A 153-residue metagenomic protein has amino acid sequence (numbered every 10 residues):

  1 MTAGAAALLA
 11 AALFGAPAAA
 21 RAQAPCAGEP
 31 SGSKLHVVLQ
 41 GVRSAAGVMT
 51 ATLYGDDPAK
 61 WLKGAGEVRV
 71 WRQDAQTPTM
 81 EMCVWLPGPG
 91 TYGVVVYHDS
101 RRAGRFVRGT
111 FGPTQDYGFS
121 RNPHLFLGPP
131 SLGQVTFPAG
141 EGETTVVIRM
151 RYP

Functional and structural regions predicted by a protein language model:
G4-A16: Bacterial N-terminal signal peptides
Q23-A27, D116-Y152: Extracellular beta-sheet/turn segments enriched in Thr/Pro/Gly and aliphatic residues
L35-G41, A51, I148: A short, amphipathic beta-strand motif
T50-Y54, V95: Beta-strand signatures of extracellular beta-sandwich domains
R72-P78, P138-G140: Short proline/glycine- and polar residue-rich coil/turn motifs
T79-L86: Exposed aromatic-hydrophobic patches
G90-V96: A short tyrosine-centered beta-strand micro-motif
D99-V107: Acidic, glycine-anchored loop motifs typical of Ca2+
